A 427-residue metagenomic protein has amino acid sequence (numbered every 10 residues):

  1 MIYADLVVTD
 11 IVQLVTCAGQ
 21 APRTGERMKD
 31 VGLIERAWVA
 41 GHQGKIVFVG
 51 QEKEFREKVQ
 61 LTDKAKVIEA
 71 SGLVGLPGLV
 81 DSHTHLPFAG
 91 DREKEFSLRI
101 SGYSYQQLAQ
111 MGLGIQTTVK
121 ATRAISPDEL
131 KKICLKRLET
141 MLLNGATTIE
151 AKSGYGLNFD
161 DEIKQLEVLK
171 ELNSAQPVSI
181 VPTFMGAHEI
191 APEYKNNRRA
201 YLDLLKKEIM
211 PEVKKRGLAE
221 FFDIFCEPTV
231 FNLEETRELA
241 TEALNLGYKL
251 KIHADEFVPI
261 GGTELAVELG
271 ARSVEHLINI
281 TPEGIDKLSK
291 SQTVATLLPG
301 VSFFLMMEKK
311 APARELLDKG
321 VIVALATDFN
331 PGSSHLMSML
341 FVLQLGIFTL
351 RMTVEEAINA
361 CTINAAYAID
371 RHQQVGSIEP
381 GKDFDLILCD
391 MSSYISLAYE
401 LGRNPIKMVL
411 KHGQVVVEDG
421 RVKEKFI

Functional and structural regions predicted by a protein language model:
M1-K58, Y394-S396: N-terminal metal-binding scaffold of metallo-dependent hydrolase/deaminase domains
T9, I34, T62, E379-K382: Residue-level recognition of short, solvent-exposed, well-ordered loop/turn junctions that link secondary-structure
I11, V39, G44, G72 (+14 more regions): Divalent metal-coordination and catalytic microenvironments
P22-D30, C361-I363, D383-I427: C-terminal cap of metal-dependent C-N hydrolases
G32-E35, L61-T62, G402-N404: Short, small/polar residue-rich loop motifs at catalytic or cofactor-binding pockets
A65-I133: Metal-associated gating/positioning segment near the N- to mid-region
Q116-I133, E139, T147-I260: Metal-coordinating catalytic core of metallo-dependent amide/deamination hydrolases
K249-L250, P259-S377, C389-I395, L401-R403 (+1 more regions): Active-site-adjacent C-terminal substructures of enzyme catalytic domains
